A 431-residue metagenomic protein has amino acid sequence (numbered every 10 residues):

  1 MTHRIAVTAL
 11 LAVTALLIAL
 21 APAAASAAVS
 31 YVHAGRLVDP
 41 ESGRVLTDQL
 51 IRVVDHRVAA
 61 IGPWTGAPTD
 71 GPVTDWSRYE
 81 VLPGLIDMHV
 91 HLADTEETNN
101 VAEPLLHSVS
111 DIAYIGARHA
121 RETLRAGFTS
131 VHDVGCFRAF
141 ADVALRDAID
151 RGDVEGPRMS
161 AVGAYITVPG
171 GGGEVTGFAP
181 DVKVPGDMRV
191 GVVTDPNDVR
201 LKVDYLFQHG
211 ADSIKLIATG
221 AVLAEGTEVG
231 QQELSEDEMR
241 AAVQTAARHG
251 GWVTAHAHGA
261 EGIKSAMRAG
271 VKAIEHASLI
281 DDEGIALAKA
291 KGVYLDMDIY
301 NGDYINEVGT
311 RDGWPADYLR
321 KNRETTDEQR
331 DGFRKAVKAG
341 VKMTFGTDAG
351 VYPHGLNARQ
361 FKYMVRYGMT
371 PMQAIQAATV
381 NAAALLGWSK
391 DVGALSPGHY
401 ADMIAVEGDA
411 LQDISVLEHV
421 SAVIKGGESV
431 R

Functional and structural regions predicted by a protein language model:
T8-A21: Bacterial N-terminal signal peptides
L37, S42-L82: Histidine-rich, glycine-flanked metal-binding segment
Y79-D147, R151-D153, P169-G170, D237 (+2 more regions): Metal-associated gating/positioning segment near the N- to mid-region
D94-I112, P169-M188, V222-E236, K291-T326: Active-site gating loops and adjacent loop-to-helix segments of metal-dependent hydrolytic enzymes
E97-N99, A224-G226, I263-A269, I299-W314 (+4 more regions): Histidine/acidic-residue-rich catalytic or RNA/ligand-binding cores of hydrolases and nuclease-related proteins
P104, R248, G313, D317 (+1 more regions): His/Asp/Glu-enriched, well-ordered alpha-helical/loop segment that forms or immediately abuts the divalent-metal
I115-D142, E155-Y165, A211-V222, W252 (+3 more regions): Divalent metal-dependent hydrolysis catalytic cores, especially in the metallo-beta-lactamase
D147, R151-Y165, G230-A255, D296-M297: Alpha-helix-loop-beta-strand connector modules within alpha/beta enzyme cores
